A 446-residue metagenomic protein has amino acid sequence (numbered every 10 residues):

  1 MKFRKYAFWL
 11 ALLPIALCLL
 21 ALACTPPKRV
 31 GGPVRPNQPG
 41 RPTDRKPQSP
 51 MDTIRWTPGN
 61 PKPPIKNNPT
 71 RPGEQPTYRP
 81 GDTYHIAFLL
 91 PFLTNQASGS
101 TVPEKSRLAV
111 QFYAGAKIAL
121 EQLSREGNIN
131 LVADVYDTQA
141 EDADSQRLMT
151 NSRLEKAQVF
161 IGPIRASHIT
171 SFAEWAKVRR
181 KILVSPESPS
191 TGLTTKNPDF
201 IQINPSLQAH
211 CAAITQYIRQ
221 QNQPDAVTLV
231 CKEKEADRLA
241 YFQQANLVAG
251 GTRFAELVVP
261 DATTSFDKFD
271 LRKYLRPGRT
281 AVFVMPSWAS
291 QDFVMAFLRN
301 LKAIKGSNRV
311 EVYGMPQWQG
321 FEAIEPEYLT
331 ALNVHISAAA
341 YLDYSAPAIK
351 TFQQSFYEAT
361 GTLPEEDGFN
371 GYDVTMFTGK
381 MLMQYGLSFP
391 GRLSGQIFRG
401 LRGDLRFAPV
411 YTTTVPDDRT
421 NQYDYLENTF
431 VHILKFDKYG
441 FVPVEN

Functional and structural regions predicted by a protein language model:
L20-A23: C-terminal motif of bacterial Sec signal peptides marking the signal peptidase cleavage site
T25-K28: Bacterial signal peptide processing site
A87-F88, K156-R165, L183-P186, A226-K232 (+3 more regions): Periplasmic-binding protein-like
A97, S106-A133: Signal peptide-proximal N-terminal region of secreted/periplasmic/extracellular or secretory-lumen proteins
D142-Q158, K268-G278: Short, well-structured alpha-helical segments in soluble
I161-N246, F321-E322: Extracytoplasmic ligand/sensor domains, especially the bilobed periplasmic-binding protein
L298-N370: Extracellular/periplasmic periplasmic-binding protein-like sensory domains
G361-E365, G379-E445: Segments of small-molecule ligand-sensing domains
